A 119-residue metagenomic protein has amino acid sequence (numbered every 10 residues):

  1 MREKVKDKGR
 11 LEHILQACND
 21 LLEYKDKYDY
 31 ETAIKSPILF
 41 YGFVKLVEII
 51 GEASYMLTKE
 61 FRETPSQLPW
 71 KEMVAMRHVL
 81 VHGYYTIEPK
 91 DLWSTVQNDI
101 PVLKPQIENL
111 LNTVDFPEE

Functional and structural regions predicted by a protein language model:
M1-E119: Solvent-exposed interaction patches of small proteins and small membrane subunits
